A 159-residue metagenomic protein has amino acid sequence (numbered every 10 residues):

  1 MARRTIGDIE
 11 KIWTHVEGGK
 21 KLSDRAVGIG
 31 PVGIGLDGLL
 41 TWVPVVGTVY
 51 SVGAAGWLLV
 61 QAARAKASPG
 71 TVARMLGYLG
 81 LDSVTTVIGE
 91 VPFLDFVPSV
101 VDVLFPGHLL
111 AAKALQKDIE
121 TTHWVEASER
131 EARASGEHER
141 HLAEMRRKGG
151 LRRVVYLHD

Functional and structural regions predicted by a protein language model:
M1-D159: Feature detects long, helix-prone N-terminal segments enriched in hydrophobes
